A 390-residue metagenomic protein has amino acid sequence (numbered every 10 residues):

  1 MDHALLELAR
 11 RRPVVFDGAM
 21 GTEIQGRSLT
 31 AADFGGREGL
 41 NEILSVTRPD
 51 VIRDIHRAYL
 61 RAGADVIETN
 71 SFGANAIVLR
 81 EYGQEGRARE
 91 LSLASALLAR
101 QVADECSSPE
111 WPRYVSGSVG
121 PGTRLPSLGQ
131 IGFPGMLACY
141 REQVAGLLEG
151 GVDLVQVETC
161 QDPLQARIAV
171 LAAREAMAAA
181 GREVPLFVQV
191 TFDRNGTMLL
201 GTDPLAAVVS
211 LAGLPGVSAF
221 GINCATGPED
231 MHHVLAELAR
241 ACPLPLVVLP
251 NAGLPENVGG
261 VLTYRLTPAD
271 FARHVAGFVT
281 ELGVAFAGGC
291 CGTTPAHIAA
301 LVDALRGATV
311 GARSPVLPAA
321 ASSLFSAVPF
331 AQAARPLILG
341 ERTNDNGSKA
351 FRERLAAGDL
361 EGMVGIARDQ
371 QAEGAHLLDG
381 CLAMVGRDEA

Functional and structural regions predicted by a protein language model:
M1-A390: Domain-level signal for soluble alpha/beta catalytic cores
